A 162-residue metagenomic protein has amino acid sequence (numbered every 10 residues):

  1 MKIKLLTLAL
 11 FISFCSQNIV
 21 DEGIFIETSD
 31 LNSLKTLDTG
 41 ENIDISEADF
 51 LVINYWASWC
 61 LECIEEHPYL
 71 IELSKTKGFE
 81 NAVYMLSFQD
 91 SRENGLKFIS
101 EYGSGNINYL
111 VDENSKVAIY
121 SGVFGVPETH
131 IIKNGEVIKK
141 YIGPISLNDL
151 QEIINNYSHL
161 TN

Functional and structural regions predicted by a protein language model:
K2-L8: Sec-dependent signal peptide recognition, specifically the positively charged N-region followed immediately by
I12-F14: C-terminal motif of bacterial Sec signal peptides marking the signal peptidase cleavage site
S16-D44: N-terminal "domain-start" segment that seeds a small globular fold
I43-I64: Short active-site neighborhood of thiol/selenol oxidoreductases, capturing the structured segment around
V52-I53, V83, T129: Hydrophobic beta-strand anchors of alpha/beta hydrolase catalytic cores
E65-Y102, E113-I119: Structural microenvironment flanking redox-active thiols in thiol-disulfide oxidoreductases
N81, I107-N108: Short, conserved active-site loop motifs that form the nucleotide-linked donor/cofactor pocket
E101-G105, E113-N156: Thiol/disulfide oxidoreductase modules built on the thioredoxin-like
